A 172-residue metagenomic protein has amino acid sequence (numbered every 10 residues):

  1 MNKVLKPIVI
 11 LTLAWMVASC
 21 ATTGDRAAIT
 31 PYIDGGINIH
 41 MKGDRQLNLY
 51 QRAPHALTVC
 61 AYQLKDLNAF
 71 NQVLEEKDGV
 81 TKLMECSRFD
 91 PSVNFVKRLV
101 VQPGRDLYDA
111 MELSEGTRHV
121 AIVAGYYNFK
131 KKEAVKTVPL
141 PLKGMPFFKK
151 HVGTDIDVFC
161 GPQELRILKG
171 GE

Functional and structural regions predicted by a protein language model:
M1-V9: Bacterial N-terminal signal peptides that target proteins for export
M16-S19: C-terminal motif of bacterial Sec signal peptides marking the signal peptidase cleavage site
A21-G24: Bacterial signal peptide processing site
I39-Y50: Short amphipathic, basic-aromatic surface patches that mediate peripheral association with negatively charged
Q51-C60: Short coil-to-beta strand junction motifs in C2/discoidin
V73-S114, N128-K130: Tryptophan-paired
T117-F129: A short, solvent-exposed beta-strand micro-motif common in secreted/extracellular proteins
V135-E172: Glycine-rich, aromatic-bearing surface loops/beta-hairpins
